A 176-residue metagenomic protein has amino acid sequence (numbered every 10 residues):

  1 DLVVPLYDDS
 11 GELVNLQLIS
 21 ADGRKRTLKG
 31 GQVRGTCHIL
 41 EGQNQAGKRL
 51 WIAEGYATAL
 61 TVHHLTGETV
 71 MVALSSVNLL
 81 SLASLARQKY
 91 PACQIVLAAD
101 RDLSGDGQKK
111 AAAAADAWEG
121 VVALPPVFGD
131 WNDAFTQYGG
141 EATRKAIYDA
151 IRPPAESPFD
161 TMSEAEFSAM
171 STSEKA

Functional and structural regions predicted by a protein language model:
D1-P91: Phosphate-handling DNA/RNA-contact segment within nucleic-acid enzymes
E68-T69, Y90-P91, A113-L124: Structural alpha-beta junctions
L74-L79, D100-R101, P126-V127: Short, acidic/turn-prone active-site loops that include or flank metal/cofactor- and phosphate-binding residues
L79-L80, L103-K109: Short, charged/polar "capping" segments at the starts of alpha-helices and the immediately preceding loops
L85-A86, D106-W118: Short, aromatic/basic amphipathic alpha-helical patches
A92-S104: Acidic beta-strand-to-loop metal/phosphate-binding motif
D116, A123, G129-S163: Short, small/acidic-rich helices and loops at N termini and domain boundaries of DNA replication/processing enzymes
E156-A176: Phosphate-handling catalytic cores of nucleic-acid transaction enzymes
